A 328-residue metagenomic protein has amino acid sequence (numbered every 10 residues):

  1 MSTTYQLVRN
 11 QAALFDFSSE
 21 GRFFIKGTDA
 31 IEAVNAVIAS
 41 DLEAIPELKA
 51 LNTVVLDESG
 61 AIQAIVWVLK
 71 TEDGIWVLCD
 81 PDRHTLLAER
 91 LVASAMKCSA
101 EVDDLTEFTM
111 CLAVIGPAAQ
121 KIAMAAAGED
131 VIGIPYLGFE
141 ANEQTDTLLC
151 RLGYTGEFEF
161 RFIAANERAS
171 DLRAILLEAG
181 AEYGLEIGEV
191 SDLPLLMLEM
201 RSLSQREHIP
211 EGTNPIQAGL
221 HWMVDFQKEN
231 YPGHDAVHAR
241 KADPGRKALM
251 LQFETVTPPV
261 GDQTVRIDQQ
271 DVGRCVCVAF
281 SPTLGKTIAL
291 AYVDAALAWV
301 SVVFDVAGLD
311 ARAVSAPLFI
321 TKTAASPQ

Functional and structural regions predicted by a protein language model:
M1-L56, G60-Q63: Acidic, proline/glycine-enriched N-terminal capping motif
L7-N10, F17, I62-E72, E143-F158: Residues forming anionic-ligand binding surfaces in small-molecule and nucleic-acid pockets of primarily soluble enzymes
A13-V37, L105-I122, P244-F253: Short glycine-/aliphatic-rich beta-strand segments at the starts of folded cytosolic domains
T28-D29, D80-T85, P117-A119, A165-S170 (+1 more regions): Helix N-cap motif at beta-to-alpha junctions
V37, E89-S94, A126-A127, L172-A181 (+1 more regions): Short amphipathic alpha-helices in soluble, non-transmembrane regions that often serve as interface/regulatory elements
I45-S94: Well-ordered mid-protein domain cores that form the structural environment of catalytic cofactors
E58-A61, G212-Q328: Glycine-rich, small/acidic residue-mixed loop/short-helix segments
S99-P244, Q252, D271: Glycine-rich, acidic
